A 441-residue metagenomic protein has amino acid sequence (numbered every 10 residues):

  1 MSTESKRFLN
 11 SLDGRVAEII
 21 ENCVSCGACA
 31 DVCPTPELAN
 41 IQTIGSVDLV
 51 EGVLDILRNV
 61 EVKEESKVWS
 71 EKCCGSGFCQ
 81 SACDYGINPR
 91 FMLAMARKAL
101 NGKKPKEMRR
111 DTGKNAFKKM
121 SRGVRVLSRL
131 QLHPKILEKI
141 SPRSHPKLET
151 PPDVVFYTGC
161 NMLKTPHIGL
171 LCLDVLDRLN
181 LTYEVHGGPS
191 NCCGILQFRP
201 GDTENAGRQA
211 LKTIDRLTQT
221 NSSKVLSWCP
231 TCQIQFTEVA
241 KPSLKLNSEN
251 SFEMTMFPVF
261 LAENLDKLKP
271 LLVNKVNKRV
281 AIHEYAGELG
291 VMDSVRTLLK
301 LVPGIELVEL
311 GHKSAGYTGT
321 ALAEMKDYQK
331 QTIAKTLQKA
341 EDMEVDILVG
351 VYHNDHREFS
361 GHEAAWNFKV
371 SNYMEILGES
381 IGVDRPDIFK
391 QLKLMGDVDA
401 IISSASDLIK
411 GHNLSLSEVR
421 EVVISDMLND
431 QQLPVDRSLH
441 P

Functional and structural regions predicted by a protein language model:
M1-D31, T35, N101-K106, E149-P152 (+7 more regions): Iron-sulfur (Fe-S) cluster-binding modules
A17-I20, I44, V50-Q235, V239-L244 (+5 more regions): Iron-sulfur-cluster electron-transfer modules
I20-L38, E71-G86, T158-L163, P189-G201 (+4 more regions): Local cysteine-cluster metal-coordination motifs and their immediate loop/turn environment, predominantly Fe-S cluster
G45-S46, V383: Glycine-centered helix-coil hinge/cap
I195-Q197, N264-K267, T318-A321, S380-V383: Short, solvent-exposed polar/charged micro-motifs at secondary-structure junctions
